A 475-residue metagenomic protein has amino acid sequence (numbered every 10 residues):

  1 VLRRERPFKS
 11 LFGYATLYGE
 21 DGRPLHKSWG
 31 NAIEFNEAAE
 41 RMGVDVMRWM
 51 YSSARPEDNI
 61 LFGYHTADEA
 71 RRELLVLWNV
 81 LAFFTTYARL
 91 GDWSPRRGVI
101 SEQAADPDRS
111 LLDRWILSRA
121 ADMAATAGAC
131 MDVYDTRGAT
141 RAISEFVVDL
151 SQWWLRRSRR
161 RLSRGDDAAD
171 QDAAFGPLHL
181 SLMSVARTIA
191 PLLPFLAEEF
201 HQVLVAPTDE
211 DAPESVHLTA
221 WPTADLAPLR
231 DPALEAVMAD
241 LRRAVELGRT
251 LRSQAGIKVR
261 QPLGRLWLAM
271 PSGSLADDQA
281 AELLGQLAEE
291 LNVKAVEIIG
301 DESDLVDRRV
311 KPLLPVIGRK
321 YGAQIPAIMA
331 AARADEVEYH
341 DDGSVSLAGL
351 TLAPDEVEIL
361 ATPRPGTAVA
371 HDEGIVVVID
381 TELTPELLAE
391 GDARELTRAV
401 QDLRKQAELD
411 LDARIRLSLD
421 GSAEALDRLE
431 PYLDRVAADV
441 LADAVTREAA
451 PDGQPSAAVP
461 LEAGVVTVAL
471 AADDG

Functional and structural regions predicted by a protein language model:
L2-E40, L61, H65-G475: Feature 926 captures the class I aminoacyl-tRNA synthetase adenylation module centered on the KMSKS loop
E34, A38-S52: Aromatic-rich carbohydrate-recognition surfaces in CAZymes
S52-S53, E145: Residues within well-ordered alpha-helical secondary structure of globular protein domains
